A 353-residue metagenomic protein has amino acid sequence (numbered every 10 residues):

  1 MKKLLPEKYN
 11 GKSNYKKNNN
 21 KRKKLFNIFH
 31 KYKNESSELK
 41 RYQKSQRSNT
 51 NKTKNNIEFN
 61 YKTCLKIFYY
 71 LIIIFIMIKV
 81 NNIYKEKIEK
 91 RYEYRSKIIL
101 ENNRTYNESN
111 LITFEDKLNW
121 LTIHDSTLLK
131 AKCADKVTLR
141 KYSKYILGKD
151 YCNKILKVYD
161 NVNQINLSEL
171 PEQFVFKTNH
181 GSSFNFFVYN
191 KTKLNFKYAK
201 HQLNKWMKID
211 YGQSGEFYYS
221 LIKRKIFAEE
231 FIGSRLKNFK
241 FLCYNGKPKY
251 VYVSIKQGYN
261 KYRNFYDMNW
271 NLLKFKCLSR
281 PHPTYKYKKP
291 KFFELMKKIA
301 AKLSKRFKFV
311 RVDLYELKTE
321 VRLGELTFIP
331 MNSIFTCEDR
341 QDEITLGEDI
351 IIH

Functional and structural regions predicted by a protein language model:
M1-K12, K16-D125: Membrane-proximal basic amphipathic "stem/tether" segments
N110-T192, Q202-F217: A conserved helix-loop-beta module that forms one wall/lid of the active-site cleft in ATP-utilizing catalytic domains
L128-K136, K237, K289-M296: Aromatic-acidic/polar surface patches that form glycan- and anion
R140, N163-N166, S182-F187, N195-F196 (+5 more regions): Short catalytic/ligand-binding loop motif for oxyanion handling, primarily in non-cytosolic enzymes, centered on
Y159, H180, E230-I232, C243-N245 (+2 more regions): Short, flexible loop/turn elements at secondary-structure junctions
L170, F196-R280, L303: Phosphate-binding site of ATP-dependent enzymes
L221-K225, Y266-V321: A long amphipathic alpha-helix within ATP-dependent nucleotide-binding catalytic cores
K298, E316-H353: C-terminal active-site "lid" helix and adjoining low-complexity regulatory extension at the edge of ATP-using catalytic
